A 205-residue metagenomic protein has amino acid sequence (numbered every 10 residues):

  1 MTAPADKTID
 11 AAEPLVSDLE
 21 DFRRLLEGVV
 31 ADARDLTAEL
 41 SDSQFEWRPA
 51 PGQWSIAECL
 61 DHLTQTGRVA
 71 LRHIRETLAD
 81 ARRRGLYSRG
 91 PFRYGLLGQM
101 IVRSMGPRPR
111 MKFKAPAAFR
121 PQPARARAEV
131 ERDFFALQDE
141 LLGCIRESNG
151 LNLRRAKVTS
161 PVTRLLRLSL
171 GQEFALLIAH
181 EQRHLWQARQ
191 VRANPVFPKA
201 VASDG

Functional and structural regions predicted by a protein language model:
T2-E27, A31: Extreme N-terminal tail/first-helix region
A3-A12, P195-G205: A short, highly charged, low-complexity intrinsically disordered segment
D6-E13, K114-Q122, P161-R164: A short small-residue
L19-F22, L26, I56, V130-F134 (+1 more regions): Hydrophobic packing residues in well-ordered alpha-helices of helical domains and bundles
D21, L25-G28, D32, V69 (+2 more regions): Charged, amphipathic alpha-helical oligomerization/scaffolding segments
W47-M105, D139, G143-D204: Short, contiguous alpha-helical
R103-A117: A structural motif
P116-F135: Internal catalytic-core helix/loop-beta-alpha segment that presents or stabilizes conserved functional determinants
